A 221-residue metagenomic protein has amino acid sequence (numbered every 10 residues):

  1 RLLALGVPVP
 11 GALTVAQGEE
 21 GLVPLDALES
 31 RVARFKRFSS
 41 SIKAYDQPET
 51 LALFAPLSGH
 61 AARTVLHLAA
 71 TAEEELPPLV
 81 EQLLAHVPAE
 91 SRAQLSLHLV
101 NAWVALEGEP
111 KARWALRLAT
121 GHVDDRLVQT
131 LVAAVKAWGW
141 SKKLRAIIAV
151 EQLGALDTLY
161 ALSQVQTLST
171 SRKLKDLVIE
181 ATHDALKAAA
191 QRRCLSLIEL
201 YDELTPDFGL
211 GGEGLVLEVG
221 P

Functional and structural regions predicted by a protein language model:
R1-V9, V128, A133-S196: Extended alpha-helical scaffolding segments
R1-W140, G209-P221: Extended repeat-based scaffolds of very large eukaryotic assembly and lipid-transport proteins
L177-T182, A190-P221: C-terminal structured domains
